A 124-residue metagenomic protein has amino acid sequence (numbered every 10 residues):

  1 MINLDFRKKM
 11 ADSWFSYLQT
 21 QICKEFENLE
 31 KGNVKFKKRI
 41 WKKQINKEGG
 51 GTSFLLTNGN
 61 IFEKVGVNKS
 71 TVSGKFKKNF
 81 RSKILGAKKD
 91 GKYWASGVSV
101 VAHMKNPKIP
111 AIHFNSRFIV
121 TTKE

Functional and structural regions predicted by a protein language model:
N3-L85: Gly/Pro-rich turn-and-neighbor structural signature
V67-E124: Aromatic- and glycine-enriched beta-alpha-beta binding-site module
